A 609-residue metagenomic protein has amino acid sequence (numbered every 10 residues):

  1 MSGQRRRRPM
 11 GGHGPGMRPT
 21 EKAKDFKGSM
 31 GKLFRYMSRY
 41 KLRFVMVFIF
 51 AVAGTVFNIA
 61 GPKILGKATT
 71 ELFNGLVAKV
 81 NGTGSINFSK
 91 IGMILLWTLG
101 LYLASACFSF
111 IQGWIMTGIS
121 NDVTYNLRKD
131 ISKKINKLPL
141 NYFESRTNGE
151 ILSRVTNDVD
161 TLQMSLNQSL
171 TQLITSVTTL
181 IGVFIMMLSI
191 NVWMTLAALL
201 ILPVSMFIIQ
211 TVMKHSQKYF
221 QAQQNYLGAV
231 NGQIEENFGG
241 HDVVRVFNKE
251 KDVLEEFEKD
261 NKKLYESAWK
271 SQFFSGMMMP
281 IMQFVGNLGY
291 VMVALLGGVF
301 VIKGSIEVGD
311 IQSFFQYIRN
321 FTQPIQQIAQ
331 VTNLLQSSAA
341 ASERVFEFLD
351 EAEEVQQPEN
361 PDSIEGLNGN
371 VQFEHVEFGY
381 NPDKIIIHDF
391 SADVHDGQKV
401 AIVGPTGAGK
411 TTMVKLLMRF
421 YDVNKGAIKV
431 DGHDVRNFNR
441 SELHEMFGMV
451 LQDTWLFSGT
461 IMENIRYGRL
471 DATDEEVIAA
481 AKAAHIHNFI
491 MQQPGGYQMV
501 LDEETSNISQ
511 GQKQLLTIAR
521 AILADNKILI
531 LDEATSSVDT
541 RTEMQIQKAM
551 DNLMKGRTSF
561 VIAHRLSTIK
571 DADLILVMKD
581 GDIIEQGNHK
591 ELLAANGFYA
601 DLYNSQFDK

Functional and structural regions predicted by a protein language model:
S2-G3, F44-F108, S189-W193, G304-V308: Transmembrane helix-loop-helix hairpins at lipid-water interfaces of multipass membrane proteins, especially the type-1
G12, G31-F34, L42-K67, I94 (+6 more regions): Alpha-helical segments in transporter systems
G14-E21, N121, K129-S153, N157-V159 (+6 more regions): Short intracellular "coupling" helices and adjacent cytoplasmic loop segments at the cytosolic face of multi-pass
S29, M37, M116, N136-L180 (+1 more regions): Juxtamembrane loop-to-helix connectors within ABC transporter transmembrane domains
R39, R43-V56, K67, Q168-A222 (+2 more regions): Transmembrane helices of ABC transporter permease
L140-N141, V159-L166, L170, H215-E236 (+4 more regions): An intracellular "coupling" helix at the cytosolic face of ABC transporter transmembrane type-1 domains
M186-L200, K270-E343, F348-L349: Helix-loop-helix
D350, Q357-P358, I364-K609: ABC-type nucleotide-binding domain
